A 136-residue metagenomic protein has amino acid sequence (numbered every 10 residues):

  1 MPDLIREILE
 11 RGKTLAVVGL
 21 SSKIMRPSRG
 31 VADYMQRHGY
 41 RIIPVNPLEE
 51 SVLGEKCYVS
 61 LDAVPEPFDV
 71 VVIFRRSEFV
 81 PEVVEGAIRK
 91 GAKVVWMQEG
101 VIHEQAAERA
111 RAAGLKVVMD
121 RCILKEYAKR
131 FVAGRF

Functional and structural regions predicted by a protein language model:
M1-E66, V72-F136: Structural/interface elements that position substrates and couple domains in central-metabolism enzymes
